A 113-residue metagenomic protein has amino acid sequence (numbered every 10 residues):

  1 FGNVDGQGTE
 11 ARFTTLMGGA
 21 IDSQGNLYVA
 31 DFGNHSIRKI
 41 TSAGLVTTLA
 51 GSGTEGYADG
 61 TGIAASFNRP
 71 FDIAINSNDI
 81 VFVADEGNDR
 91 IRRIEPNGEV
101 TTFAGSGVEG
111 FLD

Functional and structural regions predicted by a protein language model:
F1-M17, L45-F71, E99-D113: Gly/Pro-rich loop segments of beta-rich domains
I21-Q24, I75-D79: Residue-level detector of Asp-centered blade-edge/turn motifs that repeat once per structural unit in beta-propeller
N26-V29, I80-V83: Conserved beta-propeller blade signature
L27, I73-N76, N97, L112: Intrinsic-disorder/low-complexity detector
F32-G33, E86-G87: Short loop/turn segments immediately following the C-termini of beta-strands
